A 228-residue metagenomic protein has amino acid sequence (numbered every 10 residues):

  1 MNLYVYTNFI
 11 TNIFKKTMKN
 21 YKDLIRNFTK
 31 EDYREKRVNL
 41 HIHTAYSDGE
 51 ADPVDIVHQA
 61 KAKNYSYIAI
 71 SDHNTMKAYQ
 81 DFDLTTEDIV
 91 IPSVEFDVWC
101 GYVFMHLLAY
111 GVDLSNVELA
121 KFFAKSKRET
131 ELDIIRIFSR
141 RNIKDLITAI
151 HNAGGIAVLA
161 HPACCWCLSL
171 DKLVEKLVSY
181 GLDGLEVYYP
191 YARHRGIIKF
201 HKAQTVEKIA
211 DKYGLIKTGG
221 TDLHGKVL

Functional and structural regions predicted by a protein language model:
N2-Y4, N8-E35, Q80-D183: Extended substrate/RNA-proximal surfaces in nucleic-acid metabolism proteins
N39-H43, H73, H161, D222-H224: Histidine-centered divalent metal-coordination motifs
H43-E50, G101: Acidic/histidine-rich helix-loop elements that form or flank divalent-metal/phosphate-binding sites at the catalytic
G49, M76-T86, G196-H201: Metal-dependent catalytic neighborhoods of phosphoester/phosphodiester hydrolases
D55, S169-K176, K199-T205: Charged helix-capping and loop-helix junction motifs
V57-K77, I91, G155-V158: Divalent metal-dependent hydrolysis catalytic cores, especially in the metallo-beta-lactamase
L182-H194: His/Asp/Glu-enriched short active-site or ligand-binding loop at hydrolase and phosphoryl-transfer sites
L215-L228: Short acidic/histidine-rich active-site segments
